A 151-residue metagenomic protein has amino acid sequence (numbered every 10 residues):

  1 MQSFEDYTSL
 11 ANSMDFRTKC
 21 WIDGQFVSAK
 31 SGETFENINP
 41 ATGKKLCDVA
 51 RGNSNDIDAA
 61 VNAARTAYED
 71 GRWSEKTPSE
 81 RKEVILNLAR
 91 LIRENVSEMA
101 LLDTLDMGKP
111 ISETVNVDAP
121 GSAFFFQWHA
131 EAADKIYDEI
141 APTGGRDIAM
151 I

Functional and structural regions predicted by a protein language model:
M1-D48, E83-N87, K135-I151: Terminal low-complexity tails and localization/encapsulation signals of metabolic enzymes
L46-I136: Glycine-rich loop-to-alpha-helix module at the N-terminal edge of alpha/beta enzyme cores
